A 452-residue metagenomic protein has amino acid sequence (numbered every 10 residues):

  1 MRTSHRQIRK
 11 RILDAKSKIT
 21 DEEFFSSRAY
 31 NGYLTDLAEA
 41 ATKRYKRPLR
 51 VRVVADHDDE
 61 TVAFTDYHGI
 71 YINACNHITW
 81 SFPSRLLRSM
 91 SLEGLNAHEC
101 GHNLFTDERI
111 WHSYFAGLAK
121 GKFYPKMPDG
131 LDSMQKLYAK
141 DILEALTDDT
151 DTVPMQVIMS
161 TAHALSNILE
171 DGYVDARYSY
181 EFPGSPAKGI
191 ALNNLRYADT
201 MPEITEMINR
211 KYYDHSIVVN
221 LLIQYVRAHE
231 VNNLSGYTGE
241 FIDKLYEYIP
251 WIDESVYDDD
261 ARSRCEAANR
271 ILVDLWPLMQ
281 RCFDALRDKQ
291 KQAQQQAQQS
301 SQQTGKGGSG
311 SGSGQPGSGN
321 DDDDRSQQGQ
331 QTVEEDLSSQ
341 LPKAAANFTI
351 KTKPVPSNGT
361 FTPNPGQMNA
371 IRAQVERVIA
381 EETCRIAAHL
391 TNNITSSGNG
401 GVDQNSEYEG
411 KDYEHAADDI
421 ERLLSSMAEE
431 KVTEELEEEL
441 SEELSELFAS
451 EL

Functional and structural regions predicted by a protein language model:
M1-T205, N358-R372, E376-R377, C384-N392 (+1 more regions): Basic/hydrophobic alpha-helical interface regions
L86-M90, F105, I168, Y212 (+3 more regions): Alpha-solenoid helical-repeat scaffolds
Q156, H163, L169, A176-D259: Long, well-structured alpha-helical subdomains associated with metal-dependent extracellular/ecto-lumenal hydrolases
Q224-L452: Negatively charged
